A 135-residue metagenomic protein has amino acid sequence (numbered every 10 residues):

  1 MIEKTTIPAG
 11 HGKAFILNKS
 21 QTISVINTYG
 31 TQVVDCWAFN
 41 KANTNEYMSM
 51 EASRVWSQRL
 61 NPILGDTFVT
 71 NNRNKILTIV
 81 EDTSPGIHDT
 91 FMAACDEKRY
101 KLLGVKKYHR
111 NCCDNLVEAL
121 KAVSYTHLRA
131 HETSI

Functional and structural regions predicted by a protein language model:
M1-D66: Solvent-exposed, flexible loop/coil segments flanking beta-strands in beta-rich domains
V55-G86: Polybasic, proline/glycine-rich intrinsically disordered low-complexity segments
I79, G86, M92-V117, S134: Long, compositionally biased low-complexity segments
L120-A122: Acidic, glycine-rich loop-and-strand cores that form catalytic or ligand-binding grooves in diverse globular domains
T126-T133: Conserved small/polar residues in nucleotide/adenosyl-binding loops
